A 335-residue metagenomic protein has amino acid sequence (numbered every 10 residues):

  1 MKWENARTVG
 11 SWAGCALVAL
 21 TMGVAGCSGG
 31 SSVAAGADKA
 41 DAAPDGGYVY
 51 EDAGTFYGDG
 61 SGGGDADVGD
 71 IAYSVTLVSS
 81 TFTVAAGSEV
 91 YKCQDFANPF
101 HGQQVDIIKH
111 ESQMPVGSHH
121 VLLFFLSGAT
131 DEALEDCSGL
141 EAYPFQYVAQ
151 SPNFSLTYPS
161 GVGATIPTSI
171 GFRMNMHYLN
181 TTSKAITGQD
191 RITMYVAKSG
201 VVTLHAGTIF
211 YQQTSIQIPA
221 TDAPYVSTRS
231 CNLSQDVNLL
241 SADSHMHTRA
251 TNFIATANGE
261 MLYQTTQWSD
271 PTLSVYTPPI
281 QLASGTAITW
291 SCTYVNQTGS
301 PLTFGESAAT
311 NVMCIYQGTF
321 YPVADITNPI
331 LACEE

Functional and structural regions predicted by a protein language model:
K2, G29-S32, T221: Glycine-centered secondary-structure boundary/capping sites
K2-A16: Bacterial N-terminal signal peptides that target proteins for export
T8, V24-A25, T130: Residue-level detector of alpha-helical segments with a strong bias toward transmembrane helices and their helix-loop
A13-A25: Bacterial N-terminal signal peptides
G14, A34-D38, I108: Generic hydrophobic alpha-helical membrane-segment signal
M22-D70: Ser/Thr-rich, Pro/Gly/Ala-heavy low-complexity intrinsically disordered linkers and tails of secreted extracellular
G64-E335: Beta-strand-centric surfaces of beta-sandwich/beta-rich domains
